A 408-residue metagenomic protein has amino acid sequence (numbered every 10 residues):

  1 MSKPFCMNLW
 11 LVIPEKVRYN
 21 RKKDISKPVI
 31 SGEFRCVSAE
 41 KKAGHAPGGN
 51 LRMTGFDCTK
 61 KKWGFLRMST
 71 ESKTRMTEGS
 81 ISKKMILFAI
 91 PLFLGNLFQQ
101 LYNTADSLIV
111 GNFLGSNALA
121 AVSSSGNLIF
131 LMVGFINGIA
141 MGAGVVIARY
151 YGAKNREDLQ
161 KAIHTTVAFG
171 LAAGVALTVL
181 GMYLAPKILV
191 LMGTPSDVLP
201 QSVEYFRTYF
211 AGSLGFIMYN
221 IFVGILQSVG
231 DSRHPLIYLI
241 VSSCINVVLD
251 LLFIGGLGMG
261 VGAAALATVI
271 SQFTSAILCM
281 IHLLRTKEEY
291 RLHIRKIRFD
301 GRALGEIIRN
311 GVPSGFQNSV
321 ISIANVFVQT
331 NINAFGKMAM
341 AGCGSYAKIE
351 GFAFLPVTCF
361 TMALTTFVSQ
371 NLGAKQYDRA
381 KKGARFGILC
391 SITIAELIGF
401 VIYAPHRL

Functional and structural regions predicted by a protein language model:
K60-A89, T268, I277-I321: Interhelical loop/hinge segments that connect adjacent transmembrane helices in multipass membrane
K83-G144, A148, V312-I332: Signature of the first transmembrane helix
A89, S123-G126, G170, F206-Y209 (+6 more regions): Residue-level recognition of transmembrane alpha-helices in multi-pass small-molecule transporters/permeases
L101-L119, L189-S196, L252-M259, S319-K348 (+2 more regions): Helix-terminus/linker motif at the lipid-water interface of multi-pass membrane proteins
L119-V179, F216-P235, C343-H406: Small-residue-rich hydrophobic transmembrane alpha-helices
A176-R207, L397-L408: Short membrane-interface helical motifs at transmembrane helix boundaries in multi-pass membrane transporters
S196-Y219, G351, V357: Alpha-helical transmembrane segments of multi-pass membrane proteins
S243-I277, H406: Membrane-interface helix-loop junctions in multi-pass transport and translocation proteins
